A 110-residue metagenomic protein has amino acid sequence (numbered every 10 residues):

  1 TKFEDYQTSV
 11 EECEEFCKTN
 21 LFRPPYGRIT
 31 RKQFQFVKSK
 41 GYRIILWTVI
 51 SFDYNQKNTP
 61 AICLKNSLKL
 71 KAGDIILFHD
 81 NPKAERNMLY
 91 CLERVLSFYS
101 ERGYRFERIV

Functional and structural regions predicted by a protein language model:
T1, N55, F78-H79: A short acidic, helix-capping loop that chelates divalent metal ions and anchors anionic groups
T1-T8, I62, N87: Alpha-helix N-cap and loop-to-helix initiation/capping positions
Y6-C17: An active-site-proximal "capping" alpha-helix that borders the catalytic cofactor pocket
C13, F22-P25, I44, I76 (+1 more regions): Conserved, mostly hydrophobic/aromatic
N20, R28, F34-L68, Y104-V110: His/Asp/Glu-enriched short active-site or ligand-binding loop at hydrolase and phosphoryl-transfer sites
K32-Q33, N87: Phosphate- and divalent-cation-binding pockets in alpha/beta enzyme and binding domains that engage nucleotide-derived
K83-V110: C-terminal domain-boundary segment and adjacent tail
